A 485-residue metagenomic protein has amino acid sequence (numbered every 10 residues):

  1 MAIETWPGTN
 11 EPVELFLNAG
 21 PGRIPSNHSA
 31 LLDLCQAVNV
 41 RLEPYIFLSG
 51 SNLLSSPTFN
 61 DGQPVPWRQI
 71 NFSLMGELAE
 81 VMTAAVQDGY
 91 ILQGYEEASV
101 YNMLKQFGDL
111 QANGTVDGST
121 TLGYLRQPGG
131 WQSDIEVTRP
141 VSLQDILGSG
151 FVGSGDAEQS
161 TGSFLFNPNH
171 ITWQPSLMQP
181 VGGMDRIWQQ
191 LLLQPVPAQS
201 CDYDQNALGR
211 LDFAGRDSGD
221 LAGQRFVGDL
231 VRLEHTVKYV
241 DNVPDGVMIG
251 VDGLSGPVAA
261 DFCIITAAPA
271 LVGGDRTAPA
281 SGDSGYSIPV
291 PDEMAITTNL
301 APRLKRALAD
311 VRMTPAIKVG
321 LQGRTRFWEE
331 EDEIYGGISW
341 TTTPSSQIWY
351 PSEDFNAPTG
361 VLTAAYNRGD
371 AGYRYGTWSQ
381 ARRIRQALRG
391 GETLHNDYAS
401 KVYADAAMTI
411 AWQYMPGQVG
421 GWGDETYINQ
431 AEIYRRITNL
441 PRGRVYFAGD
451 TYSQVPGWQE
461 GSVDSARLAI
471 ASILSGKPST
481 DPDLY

Functional and structural regions predicted by a protein language model:
M1-D88, R276-I288: N-terminal glycine-rich phosphate/pyrophosphate-binding loop and immediately adjacent elements
E14-P25, I171-G182, R303-R312, G369-R382 (+2 more regions): Active-site rim elements
L32, P44, S51-S56, I187-W188 (+9 more regions): Short catalytic/ligand-binding loop motif for oxyanion handling, primarily in non-cytosolic enzymes, centered on
L42-S51, Y203-D204, A404, D481-D483: Surface-exposed patches in mature extracellular/periplasmic domains of secreted proteins
V86-H235, V243-G246, L271, D275-V290 (+1 more regions): Active-site/ligand-binding neighborhood in enzyme catalytic cores
L191, A259, I265-E331: Glycine-rich loop(s) and the adjacent beta-strand/alpha-helix scaffold that form part
G246, V258, S281-D283, E293 (+2 more regions): Conserved flavin/dinucleotide-binding core of flavoenzymes
D252-F262: Core beta-strand elements of the Rossmann-like FAD/NAD(P) dinucleotide-binding domain in flavoenzyme oxidoreductases
